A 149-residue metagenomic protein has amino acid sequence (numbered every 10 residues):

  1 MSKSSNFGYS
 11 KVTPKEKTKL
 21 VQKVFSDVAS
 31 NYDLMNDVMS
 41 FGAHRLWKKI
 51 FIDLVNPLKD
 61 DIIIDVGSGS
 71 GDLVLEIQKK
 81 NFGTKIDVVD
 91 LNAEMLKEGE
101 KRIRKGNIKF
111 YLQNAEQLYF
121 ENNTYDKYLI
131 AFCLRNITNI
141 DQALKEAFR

Functional and structural regions predicted by a protein language model:
M1-Q22: N-terminal auxiliary segments of SAM/dcSAM-dependent transferases
A29-G42: Class I SAM-dependent methyltransferase Rossmann-like catalytic core, especially the SAM/SAH-binding loop
F41-K59, E76: Conserved alpha-helix/loop element of class I SAM-dependent methyltransferases that forms part of the SAM/SAH-binding
I62-Q117: Class I SAM-dependent methyltransferase SAM/SAH-binding core
E116-Y128: A short acidic, Gly/Pro-enriched loop at the edge of an enzyme's catalytic core that lines a small-molecule cofactor
D126-I140: A short SAM/SAH-binding and catalytic strip from SAM-dependent methyltransferases
D141-R149: A short glycine-rich, Lys/Arg-flanked "PGG" loop and its adjoining helix->strand segment in the class I
